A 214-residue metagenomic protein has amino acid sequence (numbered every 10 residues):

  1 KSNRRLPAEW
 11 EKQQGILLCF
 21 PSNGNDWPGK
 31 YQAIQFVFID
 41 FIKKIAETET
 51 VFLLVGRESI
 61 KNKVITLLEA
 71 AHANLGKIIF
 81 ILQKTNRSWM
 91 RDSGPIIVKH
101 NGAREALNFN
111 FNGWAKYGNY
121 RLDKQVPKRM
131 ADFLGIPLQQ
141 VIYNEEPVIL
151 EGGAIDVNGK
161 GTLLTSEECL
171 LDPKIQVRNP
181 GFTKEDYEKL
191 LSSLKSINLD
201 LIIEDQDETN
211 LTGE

Functional and structural regions predicted by a protein language model:
K1-E214: The feature marks the mature, well-folded catalytic cores of soluble enzymes
